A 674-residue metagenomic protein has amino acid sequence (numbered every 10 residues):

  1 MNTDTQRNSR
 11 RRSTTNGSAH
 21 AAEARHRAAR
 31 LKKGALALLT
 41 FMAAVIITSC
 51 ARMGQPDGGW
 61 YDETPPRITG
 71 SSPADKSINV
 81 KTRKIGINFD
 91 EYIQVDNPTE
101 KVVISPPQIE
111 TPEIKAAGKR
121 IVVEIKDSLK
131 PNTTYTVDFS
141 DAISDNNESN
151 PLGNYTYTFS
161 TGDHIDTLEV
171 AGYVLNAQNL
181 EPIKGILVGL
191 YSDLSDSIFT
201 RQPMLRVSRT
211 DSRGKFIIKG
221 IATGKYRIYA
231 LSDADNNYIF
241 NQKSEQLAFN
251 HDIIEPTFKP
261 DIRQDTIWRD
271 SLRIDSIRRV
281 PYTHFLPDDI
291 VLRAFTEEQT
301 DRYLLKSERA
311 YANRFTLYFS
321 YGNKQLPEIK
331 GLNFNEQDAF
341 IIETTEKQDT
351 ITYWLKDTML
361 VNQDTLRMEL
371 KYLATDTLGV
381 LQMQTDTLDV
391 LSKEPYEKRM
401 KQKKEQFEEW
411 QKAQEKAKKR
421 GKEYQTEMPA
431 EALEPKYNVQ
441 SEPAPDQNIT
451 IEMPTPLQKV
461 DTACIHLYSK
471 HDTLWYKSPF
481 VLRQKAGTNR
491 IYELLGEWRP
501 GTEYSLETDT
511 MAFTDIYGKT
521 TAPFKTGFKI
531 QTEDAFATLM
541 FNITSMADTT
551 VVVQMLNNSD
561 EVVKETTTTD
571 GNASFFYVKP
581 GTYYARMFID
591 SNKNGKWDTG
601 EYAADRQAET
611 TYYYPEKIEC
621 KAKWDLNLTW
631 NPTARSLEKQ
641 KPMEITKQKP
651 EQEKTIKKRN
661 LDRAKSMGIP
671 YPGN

Functional and structural regions predicted by a protein language model:
N2-N674: N-terminal targeting or signal-anchor segments and their processing/structural boundaries
